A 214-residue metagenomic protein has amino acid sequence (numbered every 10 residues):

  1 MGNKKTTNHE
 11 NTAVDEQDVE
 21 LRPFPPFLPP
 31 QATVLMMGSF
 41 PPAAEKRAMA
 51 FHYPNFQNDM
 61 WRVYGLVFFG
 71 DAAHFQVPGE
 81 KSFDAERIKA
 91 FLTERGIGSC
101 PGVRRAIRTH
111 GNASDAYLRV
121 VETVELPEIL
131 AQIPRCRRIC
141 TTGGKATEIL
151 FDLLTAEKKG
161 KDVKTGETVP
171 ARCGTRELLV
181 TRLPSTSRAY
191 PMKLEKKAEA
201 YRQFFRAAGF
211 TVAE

Functional and structural regions predicted by a protein language model:
G2-P26, P30, P42, R47 (+4 more regions): C-terminal capping/extension of enzyme domains
F27, K89-L92, Q132: Short, conserved, surface-exposed binding loops centered on an aromatic residue
P30-Q31, R135: Short, well-ordered loop/turn elements at secondary-structure boundaries
T33-V34, R138: Structural motif
L35-M37, I97-P101, V180-T181: Short hydrophobic-aromatic micro-motifs
S39-F40, T141-A146, S185: Short, well-ordered beta-to-alpha junction loops that form the rim of enzyme active sites and present histidine/acidic
E45-L118: Short, surface-exposed acidic-centric catalytic microdomains
E94-L153: Internal catalytic-core helix/loop-beta-alpha segment that presents or stabilizes conserved functional determinants
